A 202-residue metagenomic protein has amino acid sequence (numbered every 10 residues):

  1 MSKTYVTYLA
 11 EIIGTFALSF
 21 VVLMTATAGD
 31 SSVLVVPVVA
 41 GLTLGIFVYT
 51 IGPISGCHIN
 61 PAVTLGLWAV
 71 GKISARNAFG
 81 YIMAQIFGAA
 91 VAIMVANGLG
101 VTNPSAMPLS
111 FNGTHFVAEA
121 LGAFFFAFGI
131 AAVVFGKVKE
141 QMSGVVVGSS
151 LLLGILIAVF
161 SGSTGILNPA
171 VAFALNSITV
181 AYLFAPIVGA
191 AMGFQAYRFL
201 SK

Functional and structural regions predicted by a protein language model:
M1-K202: Membrane-interface helix-loop junctions and terminal tails of multi-pass membrane proteins
